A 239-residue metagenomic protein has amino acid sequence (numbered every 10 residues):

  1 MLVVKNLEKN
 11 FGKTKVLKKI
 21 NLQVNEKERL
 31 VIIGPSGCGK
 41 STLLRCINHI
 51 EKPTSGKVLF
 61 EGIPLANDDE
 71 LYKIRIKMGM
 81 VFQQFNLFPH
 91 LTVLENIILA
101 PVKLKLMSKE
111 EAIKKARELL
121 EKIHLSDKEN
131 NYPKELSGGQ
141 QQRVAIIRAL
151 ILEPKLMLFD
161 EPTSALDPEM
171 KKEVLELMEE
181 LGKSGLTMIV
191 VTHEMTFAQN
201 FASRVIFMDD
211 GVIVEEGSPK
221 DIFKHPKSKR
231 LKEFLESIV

Functional and structural regions predicted by a protein language model:
M1-P219: ABC family nucleotide-binding domain
D209-D210, V214-E216, K220-V239: C-terminal boundary and immediately downstream tail of ABC-type ATPase nucleotide-binding domains
